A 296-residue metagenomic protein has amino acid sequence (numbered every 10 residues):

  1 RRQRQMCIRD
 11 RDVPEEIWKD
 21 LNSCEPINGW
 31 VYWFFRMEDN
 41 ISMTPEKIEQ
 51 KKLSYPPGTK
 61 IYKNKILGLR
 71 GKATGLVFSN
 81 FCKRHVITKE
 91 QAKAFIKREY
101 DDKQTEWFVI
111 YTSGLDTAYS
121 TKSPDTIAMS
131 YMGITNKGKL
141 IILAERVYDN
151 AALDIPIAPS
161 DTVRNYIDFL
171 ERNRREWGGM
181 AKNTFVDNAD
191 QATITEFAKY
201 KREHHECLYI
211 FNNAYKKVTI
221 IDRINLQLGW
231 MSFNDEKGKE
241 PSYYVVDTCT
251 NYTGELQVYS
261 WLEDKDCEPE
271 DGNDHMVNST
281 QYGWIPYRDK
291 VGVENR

Functional and structural regions predicted by a protein language model:
Q3-I8: Short, small-residue-biased leader/transition segments that mark boundaries at the very start of proteins
V13-P57: Conserved P-loop NTPase catalytic core
V31-W33, S113, F185: Hydrophobic/aromatic beta-strand patches that form the interior of the parallel beta-sheet core in alpha/beta enzyme
W33-E38, I66, L143, Y148: Hydrophobic residues at beta-strand termini and immediately following loops that shape nucleotide-binding pockets
N40-A118, T126: ATPase catalytic-site recognition across NTP-hydrolyzing enzymes
I127-M132, Q281: Short beta-strand scaffold segments in enzyme catalytic cores
S130, G138-P269, K290-E294: Mg2+-dependent endonuclease catalytic cores in nucleic-acid-processing enzymes, primarily RNase H-like
C267-R296: Acidic, Mg2+-coordinating catalytic module of metal-dependent nucleases/exonucleases that use a two-metal-ion mechanism
